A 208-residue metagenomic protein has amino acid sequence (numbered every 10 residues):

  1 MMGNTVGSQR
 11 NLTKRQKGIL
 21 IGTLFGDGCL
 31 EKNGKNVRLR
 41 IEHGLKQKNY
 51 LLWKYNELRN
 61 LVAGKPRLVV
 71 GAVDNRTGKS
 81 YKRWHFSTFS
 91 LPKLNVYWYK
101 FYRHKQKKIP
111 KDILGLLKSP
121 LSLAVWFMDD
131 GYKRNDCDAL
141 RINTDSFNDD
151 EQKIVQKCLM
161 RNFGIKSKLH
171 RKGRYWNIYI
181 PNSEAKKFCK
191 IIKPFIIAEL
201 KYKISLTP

Functional and structural regions predicted by a protein language model:
M1-P208: Internal intein/HINT superfamily modules and their associated LAGLIDADG
